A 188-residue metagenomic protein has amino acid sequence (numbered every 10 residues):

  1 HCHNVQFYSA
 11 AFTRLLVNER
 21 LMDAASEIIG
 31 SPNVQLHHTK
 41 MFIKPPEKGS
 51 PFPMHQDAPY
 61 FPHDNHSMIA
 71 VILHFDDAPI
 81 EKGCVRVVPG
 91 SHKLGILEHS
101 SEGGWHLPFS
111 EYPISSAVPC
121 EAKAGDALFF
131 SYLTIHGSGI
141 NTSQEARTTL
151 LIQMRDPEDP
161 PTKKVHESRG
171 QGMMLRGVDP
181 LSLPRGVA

Functional and structural regions predicted by a protein language model:
H1-M54, Y60-P62, V165-H166, G172-S182: Non-heme Fe(II)-dependent double-stranded beta-helix
I29, P62-I80, E121-A124, F129 (+1 more regions): Short, conserved beta-strand element in jelly-roll/cupin
T39, I69, G83, T148: Change "...and in nucleic-acid phosphodiester-cleaving endonucleases..." to "...and in nucleic-acid processing enzymes
K40, P45, Q56, L73-D77 (+1 more regions): Short, structured patches in soluble enzyme cores that scaffold and shape functional sites
F52-Q56, L73, L107, P113: Active-site glycine-rich loop that binds ribose-phosphate moieties when present
D57-P59, M68, H136-N141: Glycine-rich phosphate/pyrophosphate-binding beta-alpha loops
A78-G137, D159, Q171: Double-stranded beta-helix
S101-E102, A127, L133-A188: Non-heme Fe(II)/2-oxoglutarate
